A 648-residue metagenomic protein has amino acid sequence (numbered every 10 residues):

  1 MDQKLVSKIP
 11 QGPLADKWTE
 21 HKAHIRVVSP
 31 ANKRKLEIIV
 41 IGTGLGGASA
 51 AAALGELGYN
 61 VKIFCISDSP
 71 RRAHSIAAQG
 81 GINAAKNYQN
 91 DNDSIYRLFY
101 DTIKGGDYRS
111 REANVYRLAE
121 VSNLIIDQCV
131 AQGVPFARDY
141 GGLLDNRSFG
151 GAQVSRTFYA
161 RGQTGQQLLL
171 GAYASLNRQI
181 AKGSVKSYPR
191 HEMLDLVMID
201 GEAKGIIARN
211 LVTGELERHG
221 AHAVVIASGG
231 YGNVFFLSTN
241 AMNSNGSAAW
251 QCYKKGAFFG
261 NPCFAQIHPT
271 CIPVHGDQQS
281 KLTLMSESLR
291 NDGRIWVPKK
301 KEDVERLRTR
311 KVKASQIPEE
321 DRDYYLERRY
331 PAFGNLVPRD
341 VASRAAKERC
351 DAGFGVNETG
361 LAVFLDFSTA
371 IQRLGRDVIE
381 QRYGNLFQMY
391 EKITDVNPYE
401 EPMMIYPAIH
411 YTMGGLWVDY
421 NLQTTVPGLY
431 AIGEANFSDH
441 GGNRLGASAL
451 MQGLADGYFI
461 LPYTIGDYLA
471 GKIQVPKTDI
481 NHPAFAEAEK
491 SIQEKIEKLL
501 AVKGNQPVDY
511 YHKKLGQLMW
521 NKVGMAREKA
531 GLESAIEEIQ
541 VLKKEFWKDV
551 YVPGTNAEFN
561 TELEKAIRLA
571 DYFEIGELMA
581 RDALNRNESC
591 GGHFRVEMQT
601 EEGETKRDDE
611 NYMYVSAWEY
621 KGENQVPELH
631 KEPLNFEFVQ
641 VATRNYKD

Functional and structural regions predicted by a protein language model:
E20-V28, N32-E37, A50-A53, L57-Y59 (+10 more regions): Glycine- and aromatic-enriched mobile tails/lids
R34-L36, G214-A223, T425: Core beta-strand elements of the Rossmann-like FAD/NAD(P) dinucleotide-binding domain in flavoenzyme oxidoreductases
G42-L45: Glycine-rich Rossmann-fold phosphate-binding loop(s) that bind the pyrophosphate of adenine dinucleotide cofactors
S67-Y100, Q266-T270, D277-K281: Conserved N-terminal glycine-rich FAD pyrophosphate-binding loop of Rossmann-like flavoproteins
F99-N146: Rossmann-like flavin
Q128-E215, A227, C271-M285: Conserved redox-cofactor binding core of oxidoreductases
A223-L282, H440-Y463: Glycine-rich loop(s) and the adjacent beta-strand/alpha-helix scaffold that form part
Q251, F258-K392, Y463-D467: An anion/pyrophosphate-binding glycine-rich loop and adjacent beta-alpha core in soluble alpha-beta enzymes
